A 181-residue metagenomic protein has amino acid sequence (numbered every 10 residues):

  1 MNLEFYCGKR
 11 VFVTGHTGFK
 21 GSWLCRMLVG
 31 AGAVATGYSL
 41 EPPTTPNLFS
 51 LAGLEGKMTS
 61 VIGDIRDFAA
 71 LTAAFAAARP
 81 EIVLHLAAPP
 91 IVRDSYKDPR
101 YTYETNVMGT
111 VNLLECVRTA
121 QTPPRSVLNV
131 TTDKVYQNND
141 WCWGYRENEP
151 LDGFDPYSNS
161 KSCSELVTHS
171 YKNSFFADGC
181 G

Functional and structural regions predicted by a protein language model:
M1-G181: N-terminal Rossmann-like NAD(P)+-binding domain of SDR-like oxidoreductases, especially those catalyzing
